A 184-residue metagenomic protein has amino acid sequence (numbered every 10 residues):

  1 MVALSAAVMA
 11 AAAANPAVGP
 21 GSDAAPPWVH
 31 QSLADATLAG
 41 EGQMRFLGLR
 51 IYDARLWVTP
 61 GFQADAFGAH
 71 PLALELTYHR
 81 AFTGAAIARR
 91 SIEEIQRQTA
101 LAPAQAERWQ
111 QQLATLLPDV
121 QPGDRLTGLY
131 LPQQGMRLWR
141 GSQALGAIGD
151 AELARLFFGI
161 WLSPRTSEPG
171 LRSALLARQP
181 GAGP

Functional and structural regions predicted by a protein language model:
M1-A10: Bacterial N-terminal signal peptides
A14-P184: Terminal leader/tail segments of proteins
